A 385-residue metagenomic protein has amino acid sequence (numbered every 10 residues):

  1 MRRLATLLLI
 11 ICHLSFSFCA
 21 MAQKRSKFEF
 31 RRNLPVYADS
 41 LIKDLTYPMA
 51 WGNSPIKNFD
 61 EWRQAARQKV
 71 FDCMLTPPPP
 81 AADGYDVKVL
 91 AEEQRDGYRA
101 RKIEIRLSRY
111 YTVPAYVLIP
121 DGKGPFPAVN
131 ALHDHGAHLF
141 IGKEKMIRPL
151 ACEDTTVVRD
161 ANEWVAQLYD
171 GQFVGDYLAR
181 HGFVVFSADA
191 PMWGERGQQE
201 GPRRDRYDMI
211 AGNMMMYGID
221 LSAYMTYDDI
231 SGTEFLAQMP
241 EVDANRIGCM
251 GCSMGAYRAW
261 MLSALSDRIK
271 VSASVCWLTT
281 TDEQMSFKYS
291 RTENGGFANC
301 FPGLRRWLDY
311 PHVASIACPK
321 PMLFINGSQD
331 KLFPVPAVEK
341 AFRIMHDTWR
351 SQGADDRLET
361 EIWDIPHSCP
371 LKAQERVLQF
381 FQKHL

Functional and structural regions predicted by a protein language model:
M1-E29: Bacterial Sec-dependent N-terminal signal peptides
A22-R99, L107, G142: N-terminal targeting or regulatory segments adjacent to alpha/beta-hydrolase or S9 domains
E92-A151: Glycine-rich active-site/cofactor-binding loop and its immediate structural neighborhood
G124, A131-Y227, A237-Q238, E283-S286: Cap/lid segment of the alpha/beta-hydrolase catalytic domain
M209, N213-M216, S231, V271-A314 (+3 more regions): Mobile cap/lid helix-loop segments that gate and shape the active-site cleft of serine hydrolases
E241-S253: Alpha/beta-hydrolase fold nucleophile elbow
F297, R343-L385: C-terminal catalytic histidine-bearing segment of alpha/beta-hydrolase fold enzymes
A317, F324-N326: Short beta-strand/loop motif that positions the catalytic acidic residue of the alpha/beta-hydrolase fold
